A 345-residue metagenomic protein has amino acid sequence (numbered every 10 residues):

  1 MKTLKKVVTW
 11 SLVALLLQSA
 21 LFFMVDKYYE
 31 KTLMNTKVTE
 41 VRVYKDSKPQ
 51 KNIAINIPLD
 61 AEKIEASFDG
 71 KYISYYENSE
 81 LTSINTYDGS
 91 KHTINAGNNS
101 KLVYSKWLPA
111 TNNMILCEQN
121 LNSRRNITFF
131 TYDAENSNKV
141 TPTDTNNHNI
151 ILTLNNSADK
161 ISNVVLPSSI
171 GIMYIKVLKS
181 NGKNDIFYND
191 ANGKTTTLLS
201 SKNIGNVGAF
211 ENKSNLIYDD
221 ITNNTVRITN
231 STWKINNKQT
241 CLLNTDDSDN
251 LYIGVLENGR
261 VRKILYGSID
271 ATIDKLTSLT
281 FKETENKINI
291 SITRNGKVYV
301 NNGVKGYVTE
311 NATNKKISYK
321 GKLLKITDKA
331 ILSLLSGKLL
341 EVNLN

Functional and structural regions predicted by a protein language model:
M1-D60: Sequence/structural signature of beta-propeller modules and their immediately flanking N-terminal secretory/stalk
K27-I53, N78-A96, N126-L154, L178-N203 (+3 more regions): Surface-exposed loop/turn elements that mediate protein-protein interactions on large endomembrane-trafficking
P49-T82: Beta-strand-rich domains and repeat architectures in extracellular enzymes and scaffolds, especially beta-propellers
A54-I57, S83, G89, Y104 (+2 more regions): Extracytoplasmic/periplasmic ligand-binding sensor domains of two-pass membrane signal-transduction receptors
D60-K63, A158-V164: Signature of short aromatic-glycine-proline-rich micro-motifs recurring in repeat-based ectodomains
I64, S105, V164, V207-G208 (+2 more regions): Hydrophobic core register within WD40 beta-propeller blades
D69-I73, T111, S169-I170, N212-K213 (+2 more regions): Conserved loop/turn motif of beta-propeller repeat scaffolds
H92-L116: Long amphipathic alpha-helical scaffold regions
